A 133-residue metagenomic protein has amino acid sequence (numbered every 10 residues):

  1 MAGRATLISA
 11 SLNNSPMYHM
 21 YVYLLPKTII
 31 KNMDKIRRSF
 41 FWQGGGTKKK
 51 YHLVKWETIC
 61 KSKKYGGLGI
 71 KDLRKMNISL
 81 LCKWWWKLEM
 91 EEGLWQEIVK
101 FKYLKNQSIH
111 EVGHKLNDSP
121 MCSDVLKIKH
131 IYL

Functional and structural regions predicted by a protein language model:
M1-L133: A helix-boundary/hinge signal
